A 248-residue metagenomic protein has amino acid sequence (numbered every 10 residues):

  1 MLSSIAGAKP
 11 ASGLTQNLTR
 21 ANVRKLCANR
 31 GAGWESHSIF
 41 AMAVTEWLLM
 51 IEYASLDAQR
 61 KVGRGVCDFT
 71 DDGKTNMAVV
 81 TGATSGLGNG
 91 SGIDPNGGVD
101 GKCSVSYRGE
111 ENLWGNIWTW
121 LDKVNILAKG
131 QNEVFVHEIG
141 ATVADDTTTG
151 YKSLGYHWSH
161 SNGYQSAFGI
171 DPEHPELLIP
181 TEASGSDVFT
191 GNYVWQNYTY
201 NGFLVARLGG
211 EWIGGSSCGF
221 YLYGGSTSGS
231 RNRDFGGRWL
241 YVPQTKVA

Functional and structural regions predicted by a protein language model:
M1-L113: Short aromatic-cysteine micro-motif
M1-W34, L121, L127-H160, Y164-Q165 (+1 more regions): Extracellular adhesion/carbohydrate-recognition regions
F40-A43, W47, C67, D71-V80 (+5 more regions): C-terminal, surface-exposed recognition/capping segments
M50-E52, Q59-R60, N132-V136, L222: Surface-exposed beta-strand edges and their flanking turn/coil or helix-capping segments
A54-L56, I139, S226: Short, low-complexity, polar/charged sequence segments that are solvent-exposed and flexible
